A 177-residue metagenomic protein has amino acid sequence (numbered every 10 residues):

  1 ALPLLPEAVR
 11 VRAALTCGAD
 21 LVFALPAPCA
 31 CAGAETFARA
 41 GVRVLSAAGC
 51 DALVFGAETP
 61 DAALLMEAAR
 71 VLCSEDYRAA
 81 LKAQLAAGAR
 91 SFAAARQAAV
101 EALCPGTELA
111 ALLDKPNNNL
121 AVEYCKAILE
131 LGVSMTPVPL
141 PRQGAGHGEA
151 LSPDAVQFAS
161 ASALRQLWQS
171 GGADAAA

Functional and structural regions predicted by a protein language model:
A1-E7: N-terminal catalytic cores of NTP/NDP-binding nucleotidyl/phosphoryl-transfer enzymes
E7-V11, V122: Short, surface-exposed alpha-helical segments at coil->helix boundaries
R12-A27: A glycine-rich helix N-cap at a beta->alpha junction
A24-A177: Active-site cores that bind ATP or allylic diphosphates and position pyrophosphate for catalysis
